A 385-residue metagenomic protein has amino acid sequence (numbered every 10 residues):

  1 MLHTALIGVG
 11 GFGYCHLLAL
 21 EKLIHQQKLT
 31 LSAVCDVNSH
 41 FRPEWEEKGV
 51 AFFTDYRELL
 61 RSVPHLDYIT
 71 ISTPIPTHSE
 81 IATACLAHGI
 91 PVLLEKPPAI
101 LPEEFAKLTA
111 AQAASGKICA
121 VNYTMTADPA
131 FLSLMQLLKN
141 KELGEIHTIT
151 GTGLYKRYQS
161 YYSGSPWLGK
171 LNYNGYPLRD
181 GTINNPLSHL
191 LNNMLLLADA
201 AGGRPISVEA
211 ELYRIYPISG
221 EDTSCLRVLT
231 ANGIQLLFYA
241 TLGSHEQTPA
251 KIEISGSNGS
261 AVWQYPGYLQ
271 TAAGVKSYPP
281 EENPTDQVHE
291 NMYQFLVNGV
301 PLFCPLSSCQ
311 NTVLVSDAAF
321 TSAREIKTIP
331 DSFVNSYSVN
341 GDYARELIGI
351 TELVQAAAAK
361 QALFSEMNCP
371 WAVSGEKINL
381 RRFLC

Functional and structural regions predicted by a protein language model:
M1-K48, R382-L384: N-terminal Rossmann-like dinucleotide-binding module
G10, H16, V50-A111: Beta-loop-alpha module in the N-terminal Rossmann-like domain of NAD(P)-dependent dehydrogenases, especially those
Q27, H88, A114-S115: Helix C-cap/helix->beta junction micro-motif
L29-S32, N298-N311: Glycine- and charged-residue-rich phosphate/anionic-cofactor binding loop of Rossmann-like
A33, D67-Y68, T148: Short, Asp-centered acidic motifs that coordinate Mg2+ and/or phosphate in catalytic or ligand-binding sites
L94, C119-V121, W263: Hydrophobic residues in well-ordered beta-strands that form the structural core
A120, M125-E209, R214-P217: Predominantly a Rossmann-like dinucleotide-binding segment in NAD(P)-dependent oxidoreductases
R179, N185-L302, S316-F320, S332-C385: Contiguous beta-strand/loop segments that form the cofactor/metal-binding neighborhood of enzyme cores
